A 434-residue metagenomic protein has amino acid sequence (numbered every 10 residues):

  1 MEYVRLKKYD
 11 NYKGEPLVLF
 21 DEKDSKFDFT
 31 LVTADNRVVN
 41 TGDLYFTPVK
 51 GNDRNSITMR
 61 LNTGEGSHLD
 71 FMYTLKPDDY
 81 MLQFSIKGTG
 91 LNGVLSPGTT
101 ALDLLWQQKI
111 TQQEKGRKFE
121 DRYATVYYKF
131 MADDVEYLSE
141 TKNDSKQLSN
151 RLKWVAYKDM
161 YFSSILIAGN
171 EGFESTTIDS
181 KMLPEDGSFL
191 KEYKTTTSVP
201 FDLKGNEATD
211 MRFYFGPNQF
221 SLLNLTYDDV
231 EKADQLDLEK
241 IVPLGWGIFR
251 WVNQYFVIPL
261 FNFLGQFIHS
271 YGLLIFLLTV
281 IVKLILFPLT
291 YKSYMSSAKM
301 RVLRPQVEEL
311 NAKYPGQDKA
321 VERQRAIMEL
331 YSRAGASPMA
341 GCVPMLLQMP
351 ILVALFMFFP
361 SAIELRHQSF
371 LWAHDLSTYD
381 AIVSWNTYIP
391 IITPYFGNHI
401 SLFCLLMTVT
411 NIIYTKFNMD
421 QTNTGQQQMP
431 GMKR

Functional and structural regions predicted by a protein language model:
M1-E239: Soluble non-transmembrane domains of integral membrane proteins
F84-K87, L105-E120, D186, P200-R434: Helix-loop-helix
